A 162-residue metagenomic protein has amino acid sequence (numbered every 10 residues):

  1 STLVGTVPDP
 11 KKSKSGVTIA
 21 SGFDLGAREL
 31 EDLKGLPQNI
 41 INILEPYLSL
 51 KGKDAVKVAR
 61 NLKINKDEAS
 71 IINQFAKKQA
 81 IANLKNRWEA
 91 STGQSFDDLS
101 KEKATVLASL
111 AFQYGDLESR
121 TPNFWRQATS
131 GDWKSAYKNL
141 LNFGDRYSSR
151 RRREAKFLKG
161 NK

Functional and structural regions predicted by a protein language model:
S1-A104, S135-K162: Acidic, aromatic-lined catalytic clefts of primarily extracellular/periplasmic carbohydrate-active enzymes that remodel
L25-L30, Y114-P122: Short helix-capping/linker segments at secondary-structure and domain boundaries
D98-S119: Hydrophobic/aromatic-rich, well-ordered segments within soluble, folded domains that form packed cores
E118-L140: Short secondary-structure subsegments characteristic of cysteine-rich extracellular domains
